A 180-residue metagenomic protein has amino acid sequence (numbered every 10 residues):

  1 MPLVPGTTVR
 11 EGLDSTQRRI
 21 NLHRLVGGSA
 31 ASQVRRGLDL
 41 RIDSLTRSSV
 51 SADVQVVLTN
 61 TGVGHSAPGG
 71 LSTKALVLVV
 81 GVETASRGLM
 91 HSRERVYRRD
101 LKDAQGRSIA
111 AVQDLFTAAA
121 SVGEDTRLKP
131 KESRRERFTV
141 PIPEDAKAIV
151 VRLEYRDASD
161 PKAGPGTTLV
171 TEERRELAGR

Functional and structural regions predicted by a protein language model:
M1-L115, S121-K129, V140-E144, S159-R180: Primarily the internal scaffold of c-type cytochrome electron-transfer domains, especially repeated/multiheme c-type
V80, A146-Y155: Short, aromatic- and glycine-rich surface loops/edge beta-strands on solvent-exposed regions
R134-F138: Short strand-edge motifs at loop-to-beta-strand transitions and within beta-strands of extracellular beta-rich domains
